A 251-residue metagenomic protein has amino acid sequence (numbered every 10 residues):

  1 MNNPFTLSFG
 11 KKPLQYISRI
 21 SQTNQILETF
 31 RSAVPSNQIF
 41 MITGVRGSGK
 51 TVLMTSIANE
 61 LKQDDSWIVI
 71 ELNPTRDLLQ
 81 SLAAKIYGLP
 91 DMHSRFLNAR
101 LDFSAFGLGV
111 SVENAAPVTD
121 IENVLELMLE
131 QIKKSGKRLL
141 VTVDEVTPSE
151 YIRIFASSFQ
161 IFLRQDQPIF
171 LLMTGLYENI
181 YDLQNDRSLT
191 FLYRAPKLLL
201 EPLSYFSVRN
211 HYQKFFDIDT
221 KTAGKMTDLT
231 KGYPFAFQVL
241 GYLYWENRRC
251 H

Functional and structural regions predicted by a protein language model:
M1-F40: A short, basic N-terminal segment
S36-S56: Walker A/P-loop nucleotide-binding motif
N37-M41, I68-V69, R138-L140, F170: Residue-level preference for the first positions of well-ordered beta-strands
M41, T55, N59-D77: Conserved catalytic segments around the Walker B and adjacent sensor/switch elements of P-loop NTPase domains
D77-L108: Conserved NTP-binding/hydrolysis module of P-loop NTPases
N114-E178, N185-D186: Conserved Walker B catalytic segment
A195-A223, L229: Conserved small helical "lid"/interfacial subdomain of P-loop NTPases
D217-H251: Amphipathic alpha-helical "lid/sensor" segments that cap RecA-like P-loop NTPase cores
